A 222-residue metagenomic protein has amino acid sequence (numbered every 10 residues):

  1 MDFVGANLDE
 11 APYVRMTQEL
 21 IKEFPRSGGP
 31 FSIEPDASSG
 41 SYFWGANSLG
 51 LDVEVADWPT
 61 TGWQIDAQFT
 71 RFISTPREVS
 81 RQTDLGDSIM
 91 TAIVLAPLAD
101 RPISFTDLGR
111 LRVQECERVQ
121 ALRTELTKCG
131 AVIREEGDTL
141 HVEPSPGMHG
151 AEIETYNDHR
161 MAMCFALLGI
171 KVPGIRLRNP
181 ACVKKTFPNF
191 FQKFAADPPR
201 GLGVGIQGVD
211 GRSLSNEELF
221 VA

Functional and structural regions predicted by a protein language model:
M1-A222: Short, structured segments at the rim of ligand-binding sites
